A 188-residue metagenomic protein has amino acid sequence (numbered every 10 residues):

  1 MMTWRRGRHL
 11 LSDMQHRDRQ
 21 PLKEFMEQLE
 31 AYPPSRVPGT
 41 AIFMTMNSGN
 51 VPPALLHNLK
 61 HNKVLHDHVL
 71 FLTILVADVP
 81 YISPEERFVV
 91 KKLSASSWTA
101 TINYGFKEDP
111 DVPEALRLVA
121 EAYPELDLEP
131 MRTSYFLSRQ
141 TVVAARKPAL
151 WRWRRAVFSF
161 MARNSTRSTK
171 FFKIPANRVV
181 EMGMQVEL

Functional and structural regions predicted by a protein language model:
M1-R6: Alpha-helical membrane-embedded segments
H9-L188: Cytosolic C-terminal regulatory domains/tails of membrane transporters and channels
